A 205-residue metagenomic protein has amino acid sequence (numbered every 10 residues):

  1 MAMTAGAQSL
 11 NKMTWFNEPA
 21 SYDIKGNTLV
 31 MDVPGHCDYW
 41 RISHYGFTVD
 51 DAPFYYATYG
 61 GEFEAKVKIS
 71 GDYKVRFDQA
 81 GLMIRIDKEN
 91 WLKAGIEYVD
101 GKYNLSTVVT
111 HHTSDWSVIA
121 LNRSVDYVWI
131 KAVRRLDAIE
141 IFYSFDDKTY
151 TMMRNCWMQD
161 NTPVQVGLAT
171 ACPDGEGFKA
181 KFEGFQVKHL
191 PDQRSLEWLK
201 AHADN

Functional and structural regions predicted by a protein language model:
M1-A5: Hydrophobic h-region of N-terminal signal peptides that target proteins for export in Gram-negative bacteria
G6-N205: Extracellular glycan-recognition regions
